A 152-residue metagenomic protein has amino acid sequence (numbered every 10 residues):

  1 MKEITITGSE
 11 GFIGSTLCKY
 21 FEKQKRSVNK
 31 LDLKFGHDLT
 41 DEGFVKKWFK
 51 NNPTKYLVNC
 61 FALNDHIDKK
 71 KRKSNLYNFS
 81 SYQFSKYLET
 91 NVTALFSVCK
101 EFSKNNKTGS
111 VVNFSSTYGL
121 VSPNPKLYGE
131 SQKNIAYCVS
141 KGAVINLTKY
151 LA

Functional and structural regions predicted by a protein language model:
T7-Y20: N-terminal Rossmann NAD(P)H-binding glycine-rich loop of SDR-like oxidoreductase domains
L39-P53: Conserved Rossmann-fold cofactor-binding substructure of NAD(P)-dependent oxidoreductases
V58, A94-F102, N106, N113 (+1 more regions): Hydrophobic positions on the long internal alpha-helix of Rossmann-like NAD(P)-dependent oxidoreductase domains
N64-D68, E101-S110, L120-N124: A short helix-coil junction within the Rossmann-fold of NAD(P)-dependent oxidoreductases
D68-S85, P125: Substrate-binding pocket helix/loop in short-chain dehydrogenase/reductase
Y77-F96, T108, V112, Y137-V139 (+1 more regions): Catalytic Tyr-X3-Lys loop
C99, Q132, S140-A143, T148: Active-site helix of classical SDR
S116: Residue(s) in the substrate-gating loop at a strand-loop-helix junction that position the organic substrate next
